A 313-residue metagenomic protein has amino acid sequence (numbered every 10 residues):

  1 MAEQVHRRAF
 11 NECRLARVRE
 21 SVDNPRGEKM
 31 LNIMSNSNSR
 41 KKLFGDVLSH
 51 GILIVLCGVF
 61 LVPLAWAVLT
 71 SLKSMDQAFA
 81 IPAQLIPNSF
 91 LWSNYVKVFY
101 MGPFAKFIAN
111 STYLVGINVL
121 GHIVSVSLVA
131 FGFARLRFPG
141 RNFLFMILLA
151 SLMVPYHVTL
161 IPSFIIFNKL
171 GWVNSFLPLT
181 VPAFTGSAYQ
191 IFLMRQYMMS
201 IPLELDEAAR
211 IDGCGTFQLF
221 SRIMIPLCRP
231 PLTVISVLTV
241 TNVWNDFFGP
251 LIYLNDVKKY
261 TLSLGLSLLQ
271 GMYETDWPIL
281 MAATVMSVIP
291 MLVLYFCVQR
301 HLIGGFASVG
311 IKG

Functional and structural regions predicted by a protein language model:
Q4, E28-K29: Charged/polar low-complexity intrinsically disordered segments
H6, L15-D23: Short, intrinsically disordered low-complexity segments enriched in Ser/Thr with adjacent Pro
L31-I33, S37-G313: A structural signal for multi-pass alpha-helical bundles of membrane permease subunits that mediate small-molecule
